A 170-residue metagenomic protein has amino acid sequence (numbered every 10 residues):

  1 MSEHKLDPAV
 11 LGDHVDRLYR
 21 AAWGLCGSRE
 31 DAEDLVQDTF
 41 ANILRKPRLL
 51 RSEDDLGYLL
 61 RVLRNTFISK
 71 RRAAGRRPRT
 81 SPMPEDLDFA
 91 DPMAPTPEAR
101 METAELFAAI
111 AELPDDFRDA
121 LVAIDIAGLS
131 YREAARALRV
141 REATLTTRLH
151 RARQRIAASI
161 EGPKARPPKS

Functional and structural regions predicted by a protein language model:
M1-R20, E30, L44: A short, charge-rich alpha-helical start-of-domain segment used by transcription regulators
A9, E105-P114: Short amphipathic alpha-helical boundary/capping segments
V15, Y19, F40, P114 (+2 more regions): C-terminal flanking helix
D34-A41, R45, E53-N65: Structural recognition of an alpha-helix C-terminal capping motif at a helix-to-coil junction
R61-P82, A99, G162: Arg/Lys-rich amphipathic alpha helix in sigma70-family domain 2
A120-I124: A short pre-motif secondary-structure segment
R132, L138-G162: DNA-recognition helix of helix-turn-helix
